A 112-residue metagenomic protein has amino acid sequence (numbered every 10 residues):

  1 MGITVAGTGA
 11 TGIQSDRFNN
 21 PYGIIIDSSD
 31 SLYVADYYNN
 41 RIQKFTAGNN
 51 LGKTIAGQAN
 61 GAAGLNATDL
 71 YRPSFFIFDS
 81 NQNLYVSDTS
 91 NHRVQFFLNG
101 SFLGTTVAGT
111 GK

Functional and structural regions predicted by a protein language model:
M1-Y22, G48-S74, S101-K112: Gly/Pro-rich loop segments of beta-rich domains
G2, Y37-Y38, S90: Beta-propeller domains with acidic blade repeats across secreted/periplasmic ectodomains and cytosolic WD/CNH propellers
I26-S29, F78-N81: Residue-level detector of Asp-centered blade-edge/turn motifs that repeat once per structural unit in beta-propeller
S28-S31, T89: Coil residues (strongly favoring Ser/Thr
S31-Y33, N83-Y85: Conserved beta-propeller blade signature
D36, F45-A47, D88, F97-L98: Structural recognition of the beta-propeller blade-terminating site
N40-K44, T54, H92-F96: A short loop-to-beta-strand structural motif that recurs across blades of beta-propeller domains
S80, D88-S90, Q95-A108: Solenoidal tandem-repeat scaffolds enriched in leucines and small polar residues
